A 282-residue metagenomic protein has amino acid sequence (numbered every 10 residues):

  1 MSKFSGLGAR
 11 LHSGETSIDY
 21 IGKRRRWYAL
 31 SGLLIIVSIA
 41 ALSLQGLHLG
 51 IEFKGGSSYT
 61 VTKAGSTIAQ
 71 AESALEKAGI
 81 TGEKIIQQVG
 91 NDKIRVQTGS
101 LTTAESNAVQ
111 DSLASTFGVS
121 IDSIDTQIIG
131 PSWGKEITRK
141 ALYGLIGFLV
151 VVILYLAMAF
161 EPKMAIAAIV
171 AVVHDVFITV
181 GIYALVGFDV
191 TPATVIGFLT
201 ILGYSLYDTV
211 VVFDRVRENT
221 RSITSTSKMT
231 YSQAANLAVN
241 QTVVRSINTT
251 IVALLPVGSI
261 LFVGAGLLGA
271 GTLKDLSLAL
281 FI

Functional and structural regions predicted by a protein language model:
M1-I282: A structural signal for conserved, well-ordered secondary-structure elements that form binding/interaction cores
